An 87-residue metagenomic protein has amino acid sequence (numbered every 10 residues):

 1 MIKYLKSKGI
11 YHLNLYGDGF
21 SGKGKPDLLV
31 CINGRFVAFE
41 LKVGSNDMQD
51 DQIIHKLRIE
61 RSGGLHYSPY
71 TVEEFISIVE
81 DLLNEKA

Functional and structural regions predicted by a protein language model:
M1-A87: Catalytic phosphate/metal-binding cores of nucleic-acid and nucleotide-processing enzymes, i.e., regions that mediate
